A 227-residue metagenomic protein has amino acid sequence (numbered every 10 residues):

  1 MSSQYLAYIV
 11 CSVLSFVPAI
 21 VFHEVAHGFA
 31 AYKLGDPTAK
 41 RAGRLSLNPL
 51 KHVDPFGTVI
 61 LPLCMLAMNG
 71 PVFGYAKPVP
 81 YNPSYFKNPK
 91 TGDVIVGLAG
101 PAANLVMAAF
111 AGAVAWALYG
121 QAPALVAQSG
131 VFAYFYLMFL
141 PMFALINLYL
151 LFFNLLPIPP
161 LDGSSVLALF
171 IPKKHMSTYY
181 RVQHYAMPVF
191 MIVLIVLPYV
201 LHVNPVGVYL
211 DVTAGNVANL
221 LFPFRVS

Functional and structural regions predicted by a protein language model:
M1-S227: Hydrophobic transmembrane alpha-helices and their immediate loop junctions in multi-pass integral membrane proteins
